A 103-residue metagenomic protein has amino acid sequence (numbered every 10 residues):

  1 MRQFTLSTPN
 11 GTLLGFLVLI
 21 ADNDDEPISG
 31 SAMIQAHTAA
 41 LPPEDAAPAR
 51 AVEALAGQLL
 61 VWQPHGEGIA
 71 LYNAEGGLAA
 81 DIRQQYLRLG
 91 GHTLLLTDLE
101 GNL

Functional and structural regions predicted by a protein language model:
M1-L103: Intrinsically disordered, low-complexity proline/glycine-rich segments
